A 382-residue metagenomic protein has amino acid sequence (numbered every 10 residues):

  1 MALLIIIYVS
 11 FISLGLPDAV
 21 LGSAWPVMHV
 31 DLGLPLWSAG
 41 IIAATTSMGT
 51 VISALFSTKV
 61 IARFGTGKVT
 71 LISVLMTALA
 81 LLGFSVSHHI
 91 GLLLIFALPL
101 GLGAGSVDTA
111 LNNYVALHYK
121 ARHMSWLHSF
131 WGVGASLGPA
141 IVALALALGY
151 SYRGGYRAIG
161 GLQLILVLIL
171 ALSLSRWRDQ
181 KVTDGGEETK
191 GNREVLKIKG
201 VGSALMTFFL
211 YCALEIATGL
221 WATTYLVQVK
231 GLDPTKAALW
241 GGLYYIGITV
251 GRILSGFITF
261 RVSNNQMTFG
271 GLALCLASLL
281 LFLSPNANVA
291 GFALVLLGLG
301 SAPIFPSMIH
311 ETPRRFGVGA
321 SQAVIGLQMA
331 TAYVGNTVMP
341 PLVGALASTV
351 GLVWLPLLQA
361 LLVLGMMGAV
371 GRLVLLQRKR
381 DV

Functional and structural regions predicted by a protein language model:
L21-G22, K199-T249: Extracytoplasmic gate region of multi-pass secondary transporters
G33, G65, V86-G91, G231 (+1 more regions): Helix-breaking motifs and short loop linkers at transmembrane-helix boundaries and internal kinks in secondary membrane
I52-G91: Conserved MFS/SLC helix-loop-helix module at the cytosolic interface between two early adjacent transmembrane helices
S53-T66, G251-S263, A347: Helix-to-loop junctions at the C-terminal end of transmembrane segments in multipass secondary transporters
F96-F130: Cytoplasmic helix-loop-helix junction between adjacent transmembrane helices in 12-TM secondary transporters
W126-R178: Helix-loop-helix hairpin linking two adjacent transmembrane segments in secondary transporters
V262-M308: C-terminal transmembrane helical hairpin of 12-TM major facilitator-type secondary transporters
R315-L352: A late C-terminal transmembrane helix in Major Facilitator Superfamily
